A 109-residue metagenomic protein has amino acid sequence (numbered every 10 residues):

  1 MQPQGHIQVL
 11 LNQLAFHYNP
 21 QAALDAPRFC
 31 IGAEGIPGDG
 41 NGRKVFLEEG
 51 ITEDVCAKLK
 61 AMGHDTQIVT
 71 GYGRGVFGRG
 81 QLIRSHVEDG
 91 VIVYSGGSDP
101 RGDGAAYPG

Functional and structural regions predicted by a protein language model:
M1-V69: Proteins synthesized as precursors that undergo proteolytic processing into mature forms
L47-G109: Cofactor-centric catalytic regions
